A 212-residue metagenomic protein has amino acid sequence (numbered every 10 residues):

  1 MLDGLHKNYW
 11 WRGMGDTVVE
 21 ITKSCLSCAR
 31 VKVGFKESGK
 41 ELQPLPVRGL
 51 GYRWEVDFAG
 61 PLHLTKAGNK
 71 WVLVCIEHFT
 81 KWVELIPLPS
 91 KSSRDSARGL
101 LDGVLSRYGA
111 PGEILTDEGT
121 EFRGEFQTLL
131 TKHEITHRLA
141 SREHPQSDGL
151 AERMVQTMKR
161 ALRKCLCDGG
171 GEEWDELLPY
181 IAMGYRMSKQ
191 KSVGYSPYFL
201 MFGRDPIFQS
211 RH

Functional and structural regions predicted by a protein language model:
M1-H212: Integrase module of LTR retroelements
